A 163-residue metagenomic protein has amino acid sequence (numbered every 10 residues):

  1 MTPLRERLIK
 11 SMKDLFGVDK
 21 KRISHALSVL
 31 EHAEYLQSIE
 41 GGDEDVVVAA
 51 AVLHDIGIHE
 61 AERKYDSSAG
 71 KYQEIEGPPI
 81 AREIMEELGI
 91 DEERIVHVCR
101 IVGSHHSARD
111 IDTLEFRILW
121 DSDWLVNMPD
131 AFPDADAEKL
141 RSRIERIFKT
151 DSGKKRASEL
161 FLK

Functional and structural regions predicted by a protein language model:
M1-K10, A51-G57: Short alpha-helical hairpin
T2-P3, G17-D43, L53, I90 (+1 more regions): Divalent metal-dependent phosphate-bond-processing catalytic cores, especially two-metal-ion Mg2+/Mn2+ enzymes that act
S11-F16, E62-D66: A short, mixed-charge helix-start or loop-turn motif at secondary-structure junctions
R22, S67-E74: Flexible, glycine- and charge-enriched loops at secondary-structure boundaries
V29, K71-E87: An active-site-proximal "capping" alpha-helix that borders the catalytic cofactor pocket
E44-D66, G77, C99-H106, D123: His-Asp-centered metal-binding catalytic motifs of divalent-metal-dependent phosphohydrolases/nucleases
